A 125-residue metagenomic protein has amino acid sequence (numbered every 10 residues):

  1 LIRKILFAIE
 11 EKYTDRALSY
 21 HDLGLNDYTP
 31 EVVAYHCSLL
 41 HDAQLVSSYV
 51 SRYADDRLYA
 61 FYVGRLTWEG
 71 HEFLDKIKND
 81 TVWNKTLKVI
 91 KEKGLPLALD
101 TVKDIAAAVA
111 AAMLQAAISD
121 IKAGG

Functional and structural regions predicted by a protein language model:
L1-G24: Short amphipathic alpha-helical interface segments
I2, P30-A34, A60-V63, T67 (+1 more regions): Amphipathic, non-membrane alpha-helical segments in soluble helical-bundle scaffolds
K4-A8, L39, W68, E72 (+5 more regions): Short, residue-level hotspots on alpha-helical faces of the histone-fold and other alpha-helical interaction modules
K12, R16, S47, I77-D80: A short secondary-structure junction motif
R16-D22, S47-D56: Short acidic alpha-helical/loop segments enriched in Asp/Glu that coordinate divalent cations
N26-Y49, A60-F61: Short amphipathic alpha-helical interaction segments
D55-I90: Short, amphipathic alpha-helical interaction segments positioned at domain boundaries
W83-G125: Membrane-inserting effector segments that mediate pore formation, membrane fusion, or transient membrane insertion
